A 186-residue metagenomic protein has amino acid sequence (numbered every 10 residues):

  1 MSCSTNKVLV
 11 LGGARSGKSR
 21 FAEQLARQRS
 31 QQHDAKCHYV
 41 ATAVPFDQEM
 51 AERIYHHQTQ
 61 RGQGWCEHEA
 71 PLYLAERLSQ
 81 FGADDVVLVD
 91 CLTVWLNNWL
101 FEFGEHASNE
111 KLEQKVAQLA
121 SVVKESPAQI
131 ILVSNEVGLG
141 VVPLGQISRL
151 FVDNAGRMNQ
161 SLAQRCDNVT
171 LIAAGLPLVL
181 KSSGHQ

Functional and structural regions predicted by a protein language model:
M1-K18, Q28, D34, V40 (+2 more regions): Charged, low-complexity C-terminal accessory regions
M1-T5, V86-V89, Q114-L119: SAM-dependent methyltransferases
S4, A51, Y55-Q58, D90-F103 (+1 more regions): Short, basic/glycine-rich phosphate-binding loops at helix/coil junctions that contact nucleotide phosphates
N6-F81: Conserved P-loop
V8-V10, C37, D85-C91, A128-L132: Generic beta-sheet signal
A22, H57, L88, N135 (+1 more regions): Residue-level signal for inorganic ion chemistry
Q63-K111: Helix-adjacent hinge/juxtasegments
L96-Q186: Replace "adjacent to P-loop NTPase cores in ATP/GTP-dependent enzymes" with "adjacent to NTP-binding cores
